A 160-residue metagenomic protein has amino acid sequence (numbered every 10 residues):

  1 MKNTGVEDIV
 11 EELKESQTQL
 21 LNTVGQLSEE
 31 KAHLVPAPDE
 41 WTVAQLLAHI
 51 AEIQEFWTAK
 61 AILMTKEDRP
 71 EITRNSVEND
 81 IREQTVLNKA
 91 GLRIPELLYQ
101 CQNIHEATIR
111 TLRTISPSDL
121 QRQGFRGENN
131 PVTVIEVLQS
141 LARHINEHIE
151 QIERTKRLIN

Functional and structural regions predicted by a protein language model:
M1-Q19: Extreme N-terminal tail/first-helix region
K2-V6, V86-G91, G127-V134: A short, mixed-charge helix-start or loop-turn motif at secondary-structure junctions
D8-E11, N22-Q26, E71-R74, Q84-K89 (+1 more regions): Short acidic/polar alpha-helix capping motifs at helix-coil junctions
E12, S16, I81-Q121, L141: Acidic/histidine-rich alpha-helical segments that form the ligand environment of transition-metal centers
K14-S28, E55-T58, I62, Q102-S116 (+2 more regions): Structural signal for well-ordered, non-membrane alpha-helices
H33-D80, Q123-N160: Short, contiguous alpha-helical
